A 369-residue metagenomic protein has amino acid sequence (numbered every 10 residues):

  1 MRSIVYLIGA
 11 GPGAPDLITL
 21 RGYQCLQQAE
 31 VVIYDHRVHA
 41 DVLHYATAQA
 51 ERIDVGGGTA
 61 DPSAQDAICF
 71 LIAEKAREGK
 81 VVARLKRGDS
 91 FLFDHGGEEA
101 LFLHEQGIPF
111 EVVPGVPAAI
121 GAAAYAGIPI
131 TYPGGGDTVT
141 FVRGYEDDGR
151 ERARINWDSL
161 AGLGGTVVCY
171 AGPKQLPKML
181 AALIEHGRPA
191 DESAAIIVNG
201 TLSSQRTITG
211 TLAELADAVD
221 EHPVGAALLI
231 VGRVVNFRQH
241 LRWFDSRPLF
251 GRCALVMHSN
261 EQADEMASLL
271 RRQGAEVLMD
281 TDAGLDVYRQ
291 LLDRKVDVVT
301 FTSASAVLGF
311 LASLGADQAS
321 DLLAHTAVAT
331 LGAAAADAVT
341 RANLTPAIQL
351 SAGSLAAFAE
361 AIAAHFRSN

Functional and structural regions predicted by a protein language model:
M1-P15, L20-V116, I120-G121, A216 (+2 more regions): Class I S-adenosyl-L-methionine
S3, D89-L163, I208, D280 (+1 more regions): Class I SAM-dependent methyltransferase SAM-binding "motif I" and its flanking Rossmann-like core
S3-L7, A67, R77-V82, R143-S268: A contiguous loop/helix-start segment that scaffolds small-molecule binding in enzyme catalytic cores
P12, R37-H39, V55-P62, V116-A118 (+8 more regions): Short, acidic/turn-prone active-site loops that include or flank metal/cofactor- and phosphate-binding residues
R21-C25, T47-A50, E98-F102, N156-S159 (+6 more regions): Short, solvent-exposed amphipathic alpha-helical segments in soluble enzyme and RNA/protein-processing domains
Q28-R37, S193-V198, A327-G332: Short internal beta-strands
I33-Y34, D94, Y170, F301 (+1 more regions): Short beta-strand scaffold positions
A190, S203, E214, A218 (+3 more regions): Surface-exposed, charge/polar-rich loops and edge strands
